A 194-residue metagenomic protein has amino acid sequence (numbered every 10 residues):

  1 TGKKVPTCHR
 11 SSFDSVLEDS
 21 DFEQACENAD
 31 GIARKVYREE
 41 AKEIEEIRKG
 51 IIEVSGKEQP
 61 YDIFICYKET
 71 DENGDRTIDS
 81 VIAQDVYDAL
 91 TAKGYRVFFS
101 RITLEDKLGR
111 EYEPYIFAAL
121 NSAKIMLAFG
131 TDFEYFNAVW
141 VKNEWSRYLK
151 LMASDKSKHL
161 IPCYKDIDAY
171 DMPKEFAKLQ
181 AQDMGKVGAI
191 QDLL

Functional and structural regions predicted by a protein language model:
T1, V141-K165: Membrane-associated lipid acylation/remodeling enzymes share a hydrophobic transmembrane-juxtamembrane segment
G2-T7, P162, I167-L179: Glycine-rich, charge-decorated loop segments at or immediately adjacent to ligand/cofactor-binding or catalytic sites
R10-D14, F176-M184: Active-site regions of enzymes building and remodeling cell-envelope glycoconjugates
S15, S20-F129, L149-H159, V187-L194: Conserved N-terminal substructure of TIR/SEFIR domains
I78-D79, E113, V141-E144, E175-L179: Short, glycine/charged-enriched secondary-structure capping and boundary segments
L127, I161-C163, Q182: Hydrophobic/aromatic beta-strand patches that form the interior of the parallel beta-sheet core in alpha/beta enzyme
T131-D132, D168: Flexible loop residues that form catalytic and substrate-binding hotspots at small-molecule/glycan-binding clefts
E134-F136: Short glycine-rich, flexible loops that bind phosphorylated cofactors or substrates
